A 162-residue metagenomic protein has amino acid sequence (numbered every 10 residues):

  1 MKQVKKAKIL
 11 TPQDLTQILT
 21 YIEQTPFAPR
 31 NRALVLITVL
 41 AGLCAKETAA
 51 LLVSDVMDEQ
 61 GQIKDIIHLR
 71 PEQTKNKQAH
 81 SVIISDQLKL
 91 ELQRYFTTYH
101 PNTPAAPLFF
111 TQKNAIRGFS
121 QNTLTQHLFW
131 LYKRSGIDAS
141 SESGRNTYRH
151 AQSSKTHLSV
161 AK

Functional and structural regions predicted by a protein language model:
M1-T16, N76-S85, P101-A105: DNA breakage-rejoining catalytic core of tyrosine-based enzymes
K2, P12-A41, A45, R145: Basic, Lys/Arg- and aromatic-enriched nucleic-acid-binding interface segment
T20-F27, T125-A161: Short, basic (Lys/Arg/His-rich) helix/loop patches that form interaction surfaces in the mid-to-C-terminal regions
L34, K46-L51, K162: Alpha-helix N-cap/helix-start motif at helix boundaries, enriched for small hydrophobics
L51-I83, L88: Conserved tyrosine-mediated DNA breakage-rejoining catalytic core shared by Y-recombinases
Q73-Q93, A105-F129: C-terminal catalytic core of Y-nucleophile DNA break-rejoin enzymes
